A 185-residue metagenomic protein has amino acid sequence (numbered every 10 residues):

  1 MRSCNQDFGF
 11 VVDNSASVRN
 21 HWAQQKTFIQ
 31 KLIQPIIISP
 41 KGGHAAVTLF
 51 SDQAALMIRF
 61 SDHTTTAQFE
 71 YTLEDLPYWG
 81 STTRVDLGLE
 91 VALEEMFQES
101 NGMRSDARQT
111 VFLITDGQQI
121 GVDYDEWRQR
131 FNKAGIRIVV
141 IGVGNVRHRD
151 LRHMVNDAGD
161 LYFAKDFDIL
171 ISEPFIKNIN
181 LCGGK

Functional and structural regions predicted by a protein language model:
M1-C4, L181-K185: Low-complexity, Pro/Thr/Ser/Gly/Ala-rich linker/spacer regions in secreted, extracellular modular proteins
M1-C4, V11, S15-V18, W22 (+8 more regions): Amphipathic alpha-helical protein-protein interaction segments
M1-R2, Q34-P40, E94-D106, Q129-R130: Surface-exposed acidic, glycine-flexible loop patches that form ligand/cofactor-binding and adhesion interfaces
R2-D62, T110-I114, V143: Von Willebrand factor
I33, L73, I136-I138: Fold-core signature of tandem repeat domains
Q53-Q109, Q119-D123, V140-H153, P174: Von Willebrand factor
Y124-V139, G144-G184: Von Willebrand factor A/integrin I-like adhesion domains
